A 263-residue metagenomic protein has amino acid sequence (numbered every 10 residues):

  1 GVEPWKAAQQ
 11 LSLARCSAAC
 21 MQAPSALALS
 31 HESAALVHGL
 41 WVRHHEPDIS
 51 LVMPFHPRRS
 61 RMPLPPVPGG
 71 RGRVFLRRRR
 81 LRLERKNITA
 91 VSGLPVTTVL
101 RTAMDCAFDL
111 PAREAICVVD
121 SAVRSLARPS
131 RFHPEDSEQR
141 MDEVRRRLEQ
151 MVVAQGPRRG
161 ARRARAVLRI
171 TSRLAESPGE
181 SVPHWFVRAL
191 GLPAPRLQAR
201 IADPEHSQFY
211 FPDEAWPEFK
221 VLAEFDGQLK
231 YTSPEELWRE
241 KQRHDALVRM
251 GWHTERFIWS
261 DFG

Functional and structural regions predicted by a protein language model:
G1-R159: Short gly/ser-rich loop at a beta-strand->alpha-helix junction or flexible surface loop bordering the NTP-binding
S25, L126-G263: Surface segments flanking catalytic/ligand-binding clefts of nucleic-acid enzymes
